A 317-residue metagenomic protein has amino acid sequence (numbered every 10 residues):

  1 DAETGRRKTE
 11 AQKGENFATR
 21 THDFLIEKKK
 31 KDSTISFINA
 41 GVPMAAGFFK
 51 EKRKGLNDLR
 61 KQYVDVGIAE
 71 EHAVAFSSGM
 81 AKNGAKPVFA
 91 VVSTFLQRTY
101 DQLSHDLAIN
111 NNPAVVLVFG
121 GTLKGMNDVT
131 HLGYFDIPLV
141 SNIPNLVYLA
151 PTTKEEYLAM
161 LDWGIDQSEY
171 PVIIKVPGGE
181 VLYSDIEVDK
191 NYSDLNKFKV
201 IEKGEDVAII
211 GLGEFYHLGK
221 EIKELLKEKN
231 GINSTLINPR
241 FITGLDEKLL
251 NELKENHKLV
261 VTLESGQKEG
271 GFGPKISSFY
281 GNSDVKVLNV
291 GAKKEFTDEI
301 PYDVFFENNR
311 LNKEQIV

Functional and structural regions predicted by a protein language model:
D1, R6, T19, K31-T34 (+5 more regions): Thiamine diphosphate
D1-E169, E180: Thiamine diphosphate
